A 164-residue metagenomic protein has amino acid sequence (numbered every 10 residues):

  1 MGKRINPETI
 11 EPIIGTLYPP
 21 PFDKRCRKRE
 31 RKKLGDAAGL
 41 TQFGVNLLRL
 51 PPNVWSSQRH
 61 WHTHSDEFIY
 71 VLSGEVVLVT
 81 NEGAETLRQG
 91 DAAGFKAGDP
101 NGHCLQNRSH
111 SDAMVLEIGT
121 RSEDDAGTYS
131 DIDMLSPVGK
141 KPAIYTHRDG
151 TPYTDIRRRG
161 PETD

Functional and structural regions predicted by a protein language model:
M1-Q42, T128-D164: A short, N-terminal "cap"/entry segment at the start of jelly-roll beta-barrel domains of the cupin/DSBH fold
E30-R31, N46-H62, P100: Conserved short histidine dyad/triad with adjacent acidic residue
G39, A97-D125: Ligand-binding loop in jelly-roll beta-barrel domains
L47-P51, H62-V79, I118-S122: Short, conserved beta-strand element in jelly-roll/cupin
E82-G98: Short acidic-glycine-tyrosine-enriched beta hairpin
